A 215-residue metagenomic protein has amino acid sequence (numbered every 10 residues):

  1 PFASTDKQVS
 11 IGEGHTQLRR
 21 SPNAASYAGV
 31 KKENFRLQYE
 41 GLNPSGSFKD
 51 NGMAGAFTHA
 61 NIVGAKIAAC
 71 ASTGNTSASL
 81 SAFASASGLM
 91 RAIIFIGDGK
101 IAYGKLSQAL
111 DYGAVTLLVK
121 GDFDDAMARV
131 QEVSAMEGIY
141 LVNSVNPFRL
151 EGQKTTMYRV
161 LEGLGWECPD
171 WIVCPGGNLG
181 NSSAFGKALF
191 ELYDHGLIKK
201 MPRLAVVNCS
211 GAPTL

Functional and structural regions predicted by a protein language model:
P1-L215: PLP-dependent amino-acid enzyme catalytic core
